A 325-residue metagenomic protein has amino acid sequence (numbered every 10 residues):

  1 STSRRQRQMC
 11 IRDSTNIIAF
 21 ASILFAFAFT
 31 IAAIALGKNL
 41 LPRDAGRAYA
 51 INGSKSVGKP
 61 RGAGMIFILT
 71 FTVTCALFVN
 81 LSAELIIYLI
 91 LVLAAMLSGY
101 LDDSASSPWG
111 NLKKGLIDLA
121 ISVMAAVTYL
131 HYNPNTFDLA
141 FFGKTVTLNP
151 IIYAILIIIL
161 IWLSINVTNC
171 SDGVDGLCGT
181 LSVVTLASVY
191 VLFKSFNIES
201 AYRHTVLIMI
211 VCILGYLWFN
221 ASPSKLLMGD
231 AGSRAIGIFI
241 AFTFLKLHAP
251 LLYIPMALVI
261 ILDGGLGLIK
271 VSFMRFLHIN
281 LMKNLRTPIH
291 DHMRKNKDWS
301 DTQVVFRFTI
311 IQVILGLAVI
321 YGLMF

Functional and structural regions predicted by a protein language model:
S1-R7, I11: Single conserved hydrophobic/aromatic residue that forms the stacking wall/gate of nucleotide- or nucleobase-binding
Q6, S54-S56, P288-R294: Histidine-centered active-site/metal-ligand motif
R12-L262: "…together with the soluble PPM/PP2C metallo-phosphatase catalytic core" -> "…together with the soluble PPM/PP2C
G64, V259-V305: Membrane-proximal soluble regions of multi-pass membrane proteins
F67, I240, K270, V319-I320: Alpha-helix boundary/capping detector
A221-P223, A249, L268, D301 (+1 more regions): Active-site lining segments that contact anionic ligands and/or coordinate catalytic metals
T302-L323: Final/C-terminal transmembrane alpha-helix of multipass membrane proteins
